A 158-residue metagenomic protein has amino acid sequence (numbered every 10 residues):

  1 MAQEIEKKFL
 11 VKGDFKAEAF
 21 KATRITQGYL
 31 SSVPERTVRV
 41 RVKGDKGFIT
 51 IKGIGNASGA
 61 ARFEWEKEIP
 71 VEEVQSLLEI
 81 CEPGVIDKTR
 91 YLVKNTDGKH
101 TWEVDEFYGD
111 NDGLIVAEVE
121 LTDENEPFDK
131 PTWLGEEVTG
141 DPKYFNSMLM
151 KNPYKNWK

Functional and structural regions predicted by a protein language model:
M1-K158: Phosphate-end processing signature that detects enzymes handling 5′-triphosphorylated RNA and polyphosphate
